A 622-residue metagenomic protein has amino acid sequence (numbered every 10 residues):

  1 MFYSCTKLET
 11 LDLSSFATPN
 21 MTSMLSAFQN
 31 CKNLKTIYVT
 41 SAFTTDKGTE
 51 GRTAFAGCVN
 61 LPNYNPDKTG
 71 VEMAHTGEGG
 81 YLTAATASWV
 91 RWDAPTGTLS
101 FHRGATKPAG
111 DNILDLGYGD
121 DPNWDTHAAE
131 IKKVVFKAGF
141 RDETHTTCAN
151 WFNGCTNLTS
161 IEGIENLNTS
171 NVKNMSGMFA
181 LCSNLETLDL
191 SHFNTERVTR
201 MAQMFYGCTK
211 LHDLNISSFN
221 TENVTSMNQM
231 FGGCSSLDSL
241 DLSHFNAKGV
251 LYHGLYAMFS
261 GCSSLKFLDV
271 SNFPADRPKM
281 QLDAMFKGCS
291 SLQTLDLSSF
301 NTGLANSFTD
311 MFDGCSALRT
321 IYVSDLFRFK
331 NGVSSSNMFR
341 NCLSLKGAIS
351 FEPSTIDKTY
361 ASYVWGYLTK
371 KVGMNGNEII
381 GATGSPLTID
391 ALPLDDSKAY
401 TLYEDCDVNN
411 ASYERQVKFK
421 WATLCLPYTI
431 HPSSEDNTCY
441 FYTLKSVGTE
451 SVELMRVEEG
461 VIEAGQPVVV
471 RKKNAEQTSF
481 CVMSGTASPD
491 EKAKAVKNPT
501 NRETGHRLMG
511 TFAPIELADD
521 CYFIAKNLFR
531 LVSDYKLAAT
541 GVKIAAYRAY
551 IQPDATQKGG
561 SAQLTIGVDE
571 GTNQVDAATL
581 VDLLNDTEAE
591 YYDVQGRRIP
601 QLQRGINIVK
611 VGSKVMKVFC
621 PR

Functional and structural regions predicted by a protein language model:
M1-Y3, T22-Q29, E50-F55, T147-W151 (+7 more regions): Consensus positions within tandem repeat domains that build extended binding/scaffold surfaces
T6-T22, K32-G48, V59-M73, L99 (+10 more regions): Structural signature of tandem-repeat unit edges
V59-L61, G104-A109, S344, K473-Q477 (+1 more regions): Acidic glycine-/aspartate-rich tracts in secreted/extracellular proteins
N63-P66, D436-S446, E588-V594: Change to "...patches in solvent-exposed regions of secreted, membrane-anchored, or virion-exposed structural
S100-T144, N150-W151, N272: LRR flanking "cap" motifs
G366-L368, Q466-R471, I606-K614: Append "Rare intracellular matches occur via the same short Y/T/C beta-strand/loop motifs
V372-E435, V457-N527, S533-D576, F619-P621: A short, polar beta-strand/turn micro-motif
G571-R622: C-terminal outer-membrane/trafficking sorting elements
